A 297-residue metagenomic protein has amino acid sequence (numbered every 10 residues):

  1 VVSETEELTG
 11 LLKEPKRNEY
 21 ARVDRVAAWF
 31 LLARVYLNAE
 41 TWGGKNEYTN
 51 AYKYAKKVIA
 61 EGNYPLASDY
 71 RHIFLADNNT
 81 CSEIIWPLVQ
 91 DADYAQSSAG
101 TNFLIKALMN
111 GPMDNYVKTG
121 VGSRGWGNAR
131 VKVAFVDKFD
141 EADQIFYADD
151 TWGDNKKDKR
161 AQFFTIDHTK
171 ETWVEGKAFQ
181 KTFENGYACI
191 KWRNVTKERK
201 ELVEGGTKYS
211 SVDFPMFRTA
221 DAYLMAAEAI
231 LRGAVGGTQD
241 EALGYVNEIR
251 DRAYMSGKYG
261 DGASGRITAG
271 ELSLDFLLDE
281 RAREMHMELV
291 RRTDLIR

Functional and structural regions predicted by a protein language model:
V1-P112, E184-Y187, E201-T219, R232-L243 (+4 more regions): Structured, solvent-exposed acidic/aromatic patches
L88-D91, L108, G122, W126 (+2 more regions): Structured loops at beta-to-helix junctions and adjacent beta-edge loops in soluble globular domains
I105-V131: Short, cationic low-complexity segments
D137-T219: Flexible, polar/acidic helix-loop-strand segments at domain edges
A161, G236, D294-R297: Acidic, mature catalytic/reactive cores of soluble proteins
A227: Active-site-proximal region of nucleotide-activated glycan assembly enzymes, centered on histidine/acidic-rich loops
G244-R297: C-terminal structured "cap/appendage" subdomains that terminate the fold
